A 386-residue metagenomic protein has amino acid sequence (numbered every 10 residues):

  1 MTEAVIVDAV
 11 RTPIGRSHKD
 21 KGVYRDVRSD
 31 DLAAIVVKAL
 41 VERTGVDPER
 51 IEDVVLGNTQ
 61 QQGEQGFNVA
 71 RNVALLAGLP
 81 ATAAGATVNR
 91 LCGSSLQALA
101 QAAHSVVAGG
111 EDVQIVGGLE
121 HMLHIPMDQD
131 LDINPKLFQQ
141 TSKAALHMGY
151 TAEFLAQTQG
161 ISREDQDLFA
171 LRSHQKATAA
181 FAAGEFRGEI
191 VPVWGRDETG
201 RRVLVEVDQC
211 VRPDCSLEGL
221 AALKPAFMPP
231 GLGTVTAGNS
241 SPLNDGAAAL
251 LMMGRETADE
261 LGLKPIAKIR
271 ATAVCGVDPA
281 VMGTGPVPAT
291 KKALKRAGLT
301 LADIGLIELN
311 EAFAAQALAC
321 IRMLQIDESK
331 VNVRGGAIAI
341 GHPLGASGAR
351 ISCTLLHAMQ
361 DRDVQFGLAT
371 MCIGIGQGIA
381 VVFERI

Functional and structural regions predicted by a protein language model:
M1-R28, L217-T284, P288, K295 (+3 more regions): Condensing-enzyme catalytic core mediating Claisen C-C bond formation in acyl metabolism
V10, R16-K19, A103-Q159, P213: Glycine-rich loop/linker segments at domain edges
V10-P13, D26-I35, R43, D165-E260 (+2 more regions): N-terminal extracellular/periplasmic Venus flytrap/periplasmic-binding protein-like
V23-V113, G118-P135, I190-E206, A280-V281 (+1 more regions): Conserved beta-ketoacyl condensing-enzyme motif
V27, N58-E111, K143-Y150, D214-P242 (+3 more regions): Conserved catalytic cysteine-centered active-site region of acyl-thioester-dependent Claisen-condensing enzymes
S29-G45, V69-A70, A98, M148-L155 (+5 more regions): Short, well-ordered amphipathic alpha-helical segments that serve as non-catalytic structural scaffolds within diverse
V88-L119, A156-E185, A249-E256, I321 (+2 more regions): Active-site-proximal alpha-helical scaffold in enzymes
